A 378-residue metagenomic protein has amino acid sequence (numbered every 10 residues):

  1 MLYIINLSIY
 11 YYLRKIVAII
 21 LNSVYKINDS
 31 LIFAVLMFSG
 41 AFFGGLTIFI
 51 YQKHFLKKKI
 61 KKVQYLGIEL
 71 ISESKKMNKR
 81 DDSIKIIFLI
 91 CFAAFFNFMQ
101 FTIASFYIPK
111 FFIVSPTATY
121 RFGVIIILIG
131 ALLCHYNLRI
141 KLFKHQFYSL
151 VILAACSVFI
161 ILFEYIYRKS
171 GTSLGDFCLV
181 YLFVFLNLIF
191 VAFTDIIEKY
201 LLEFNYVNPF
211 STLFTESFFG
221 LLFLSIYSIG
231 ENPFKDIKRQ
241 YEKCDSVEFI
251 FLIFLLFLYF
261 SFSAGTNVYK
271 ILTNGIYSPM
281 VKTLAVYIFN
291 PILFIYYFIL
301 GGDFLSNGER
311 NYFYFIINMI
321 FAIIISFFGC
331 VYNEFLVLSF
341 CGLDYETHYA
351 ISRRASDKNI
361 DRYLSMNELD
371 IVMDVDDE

Functional and structural regions predicted by a protein language model:
M1-E378: Polytopic endomembrane small-metabolite transporters, centered on the Drug/Metabolite Transporter
